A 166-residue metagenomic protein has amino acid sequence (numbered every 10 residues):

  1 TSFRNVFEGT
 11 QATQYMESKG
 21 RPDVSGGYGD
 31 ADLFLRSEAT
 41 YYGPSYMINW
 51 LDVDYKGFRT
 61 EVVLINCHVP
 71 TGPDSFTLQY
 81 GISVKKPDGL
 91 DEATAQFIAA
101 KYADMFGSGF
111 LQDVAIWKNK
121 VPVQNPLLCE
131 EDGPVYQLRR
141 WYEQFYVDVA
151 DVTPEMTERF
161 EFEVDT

Functional and structural regions predicted by a protein language model:
T1-T166: C-terminal catalytic domain of Rieske-type non-heme iron oxygenases
